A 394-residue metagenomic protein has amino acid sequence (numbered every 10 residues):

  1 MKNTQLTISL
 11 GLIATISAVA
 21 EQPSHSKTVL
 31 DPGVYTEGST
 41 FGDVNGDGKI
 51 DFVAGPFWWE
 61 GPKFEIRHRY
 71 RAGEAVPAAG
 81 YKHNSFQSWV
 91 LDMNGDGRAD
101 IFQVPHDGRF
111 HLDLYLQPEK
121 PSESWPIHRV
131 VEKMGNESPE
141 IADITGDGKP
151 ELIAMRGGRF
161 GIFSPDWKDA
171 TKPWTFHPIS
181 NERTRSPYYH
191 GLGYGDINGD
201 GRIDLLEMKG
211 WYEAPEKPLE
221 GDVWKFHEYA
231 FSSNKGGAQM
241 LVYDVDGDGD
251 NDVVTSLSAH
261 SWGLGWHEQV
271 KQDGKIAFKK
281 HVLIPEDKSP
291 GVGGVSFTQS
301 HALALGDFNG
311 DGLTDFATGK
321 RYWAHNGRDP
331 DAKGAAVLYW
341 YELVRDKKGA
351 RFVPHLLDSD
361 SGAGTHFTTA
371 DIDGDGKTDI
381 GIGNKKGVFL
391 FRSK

Functional and structural regions predicted by a protein language model:
M1-Q5: Positively charged n-region of N-terminal signal peptides that target proteins for export
T7-S17: Bacterial N-terminal signal peptides
V19-K394: Beta-propeller-forming repeat regions
